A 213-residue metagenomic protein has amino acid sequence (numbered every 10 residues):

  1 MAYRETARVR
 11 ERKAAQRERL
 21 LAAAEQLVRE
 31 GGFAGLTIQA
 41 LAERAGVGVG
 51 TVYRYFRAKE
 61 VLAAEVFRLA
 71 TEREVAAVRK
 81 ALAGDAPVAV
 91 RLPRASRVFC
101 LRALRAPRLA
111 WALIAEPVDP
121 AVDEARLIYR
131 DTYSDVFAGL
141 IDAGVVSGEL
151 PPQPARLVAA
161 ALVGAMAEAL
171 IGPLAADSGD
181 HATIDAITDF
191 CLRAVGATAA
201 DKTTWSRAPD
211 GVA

Functional and structural regions predicted by a protein language model:
M1-R4, L101-R105, D135-V146, A165 (+1 more regions): C-terminal peripheral helix-coil segments that are non-catalytic and often amphipathic
K13-A24, L41, V66-A70, E74 (+2 more regions): Generic hydrophobic, amphipathic alpha-helix propensity
R19, L27-V61, E65: Helix-turn-helix
T37, A110-I114, E149, Q153 (+1 more regions): Short, hydrophobic secondary-structure boundary micro-motifs
E65, A76-R105, V158-L162, I184 (+2 more regions): Hydrophobic alpha-helical connector segments
E72-V75, R105, A121-V146, R156-A160 (+1 more regions): Amphipathic alpha-helical packing segments from all-alpha helical-bundle domains
V90-P93, E124-Y129, V146-A161, S178-A186 (+1 more regions): All-alpha amphipathic helical-bundle segments outside canonical DNA-binding/catalytic cores that form hydrophobic
L113-A121, R207-A208: Short linear capping/connector segments at secondary-structure termini
